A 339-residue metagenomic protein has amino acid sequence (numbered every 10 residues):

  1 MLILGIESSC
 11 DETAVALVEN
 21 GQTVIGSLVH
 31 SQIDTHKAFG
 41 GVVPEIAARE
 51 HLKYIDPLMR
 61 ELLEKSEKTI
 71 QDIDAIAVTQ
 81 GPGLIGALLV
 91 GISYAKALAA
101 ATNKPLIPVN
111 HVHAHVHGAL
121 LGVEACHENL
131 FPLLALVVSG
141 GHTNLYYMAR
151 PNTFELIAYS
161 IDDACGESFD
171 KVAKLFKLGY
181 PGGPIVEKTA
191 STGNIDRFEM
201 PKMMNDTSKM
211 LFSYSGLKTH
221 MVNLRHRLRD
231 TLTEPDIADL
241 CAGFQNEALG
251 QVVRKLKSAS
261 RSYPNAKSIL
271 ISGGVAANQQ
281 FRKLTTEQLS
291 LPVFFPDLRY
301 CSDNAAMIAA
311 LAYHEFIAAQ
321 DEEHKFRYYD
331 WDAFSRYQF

Functional and structural regions predicted by a protein language model:
M1-F339: Acidic, glycine-enriched active-site microenvironments
